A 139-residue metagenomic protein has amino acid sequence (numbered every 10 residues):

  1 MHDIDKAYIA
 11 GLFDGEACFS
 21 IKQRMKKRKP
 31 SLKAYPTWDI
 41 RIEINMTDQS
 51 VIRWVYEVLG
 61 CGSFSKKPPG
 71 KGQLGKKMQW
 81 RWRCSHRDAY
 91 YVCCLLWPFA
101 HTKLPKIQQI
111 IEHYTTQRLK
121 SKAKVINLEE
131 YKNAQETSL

Functional and structural regions predicted by a protein language model:
M1-L139: Internal intein/HINT superfamily modules and their associated LAGLIDADG
